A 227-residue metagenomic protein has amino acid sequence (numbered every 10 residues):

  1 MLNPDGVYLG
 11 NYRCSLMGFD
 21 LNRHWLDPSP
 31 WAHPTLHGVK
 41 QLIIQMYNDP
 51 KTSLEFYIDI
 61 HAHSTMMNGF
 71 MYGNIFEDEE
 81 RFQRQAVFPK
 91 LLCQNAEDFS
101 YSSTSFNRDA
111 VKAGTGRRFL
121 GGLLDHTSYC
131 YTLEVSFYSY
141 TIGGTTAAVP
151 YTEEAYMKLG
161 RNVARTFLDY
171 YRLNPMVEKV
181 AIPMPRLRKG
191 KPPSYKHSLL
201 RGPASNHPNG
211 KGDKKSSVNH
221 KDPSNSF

Functional and structural regions predicted by a protein language model:
M1-F227: Structured catalytic-domain cores with a bias toward divalent-metal coordination
